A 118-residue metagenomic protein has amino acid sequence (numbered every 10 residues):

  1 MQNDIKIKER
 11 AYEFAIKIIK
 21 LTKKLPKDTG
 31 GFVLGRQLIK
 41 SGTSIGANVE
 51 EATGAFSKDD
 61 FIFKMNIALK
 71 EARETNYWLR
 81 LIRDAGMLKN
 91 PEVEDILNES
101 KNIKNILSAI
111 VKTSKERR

Functional and structural regions predicted by a protein language model:
M1-R118: Short, C-terminally biased terminal segments at protein or domain edges
